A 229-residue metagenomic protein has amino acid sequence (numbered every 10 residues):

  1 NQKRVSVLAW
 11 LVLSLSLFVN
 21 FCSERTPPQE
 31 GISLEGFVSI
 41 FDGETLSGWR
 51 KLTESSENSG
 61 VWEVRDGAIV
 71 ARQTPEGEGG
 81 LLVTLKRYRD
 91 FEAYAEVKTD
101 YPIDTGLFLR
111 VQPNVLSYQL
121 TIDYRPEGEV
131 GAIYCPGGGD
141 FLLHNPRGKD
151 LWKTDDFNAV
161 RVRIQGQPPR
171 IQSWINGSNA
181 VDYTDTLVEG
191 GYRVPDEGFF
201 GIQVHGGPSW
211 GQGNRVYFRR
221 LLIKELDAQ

Functional and structural regions predicted by a protein language model:
N1-L11: Bacterial N-terminal signal peptides that target proteins for export
A9-N20: Bacterial N-terminal signal peptides
C22-Q229: Carbohydrate-interacting regions of secretory-pathway proteins
